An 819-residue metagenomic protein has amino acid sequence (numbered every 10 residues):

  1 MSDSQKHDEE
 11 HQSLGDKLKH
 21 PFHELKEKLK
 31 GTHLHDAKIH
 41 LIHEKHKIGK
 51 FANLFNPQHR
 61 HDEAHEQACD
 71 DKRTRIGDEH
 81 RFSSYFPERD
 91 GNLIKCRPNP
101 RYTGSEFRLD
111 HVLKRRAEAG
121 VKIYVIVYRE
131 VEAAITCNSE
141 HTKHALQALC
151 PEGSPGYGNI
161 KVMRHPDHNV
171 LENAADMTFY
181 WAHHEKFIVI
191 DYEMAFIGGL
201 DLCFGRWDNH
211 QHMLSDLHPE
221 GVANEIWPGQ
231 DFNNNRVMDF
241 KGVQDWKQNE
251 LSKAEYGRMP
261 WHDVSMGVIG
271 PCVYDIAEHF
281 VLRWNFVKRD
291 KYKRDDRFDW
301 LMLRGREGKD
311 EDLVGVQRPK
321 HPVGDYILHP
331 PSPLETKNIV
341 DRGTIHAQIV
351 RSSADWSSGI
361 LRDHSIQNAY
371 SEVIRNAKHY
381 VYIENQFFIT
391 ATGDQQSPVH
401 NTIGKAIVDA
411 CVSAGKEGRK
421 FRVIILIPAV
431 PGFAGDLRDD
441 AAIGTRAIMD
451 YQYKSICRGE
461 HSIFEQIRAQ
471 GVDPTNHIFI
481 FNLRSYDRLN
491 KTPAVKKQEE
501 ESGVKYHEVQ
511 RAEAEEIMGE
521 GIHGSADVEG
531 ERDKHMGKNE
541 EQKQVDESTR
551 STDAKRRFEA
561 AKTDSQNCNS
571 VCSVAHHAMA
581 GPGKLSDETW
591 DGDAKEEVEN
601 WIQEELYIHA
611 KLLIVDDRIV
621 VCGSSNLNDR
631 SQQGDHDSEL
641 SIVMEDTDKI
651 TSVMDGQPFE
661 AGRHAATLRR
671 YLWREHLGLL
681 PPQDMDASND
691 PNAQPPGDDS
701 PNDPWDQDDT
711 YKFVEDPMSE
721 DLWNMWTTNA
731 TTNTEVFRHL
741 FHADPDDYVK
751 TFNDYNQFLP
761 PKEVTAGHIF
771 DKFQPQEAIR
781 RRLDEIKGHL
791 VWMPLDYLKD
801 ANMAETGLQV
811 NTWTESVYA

Functional and structural regions predicted by a protein language model:
S2-H61: Long, serine/threonine/proline-rich intrinsically disordered regions in eukaryotic cortical polarity
K50-E79: Eukaryotic acidic, serine/proline-rich intrinsically disordered low-complexity regions that function as flexible
D70-V373, Y380, E384, T390-A391 (+4 more regions): HKD-type phospholipase D/PLD-like phosphodiesterase module
R375-Y382, Q386, C411-K416, V423 (+11 more regions): Hydrophobic alpha-helix feature that most strongly marks membrane-spanning transmembrane helices and their immediate
N385, H400, I407-V408: Ordered core of a single globular domain
G459, D487, K496-Q498, V504-I517 (+7 more regions): Long mid-to-C-terminal assembly/interaction modules of large eukaryotic proteins
